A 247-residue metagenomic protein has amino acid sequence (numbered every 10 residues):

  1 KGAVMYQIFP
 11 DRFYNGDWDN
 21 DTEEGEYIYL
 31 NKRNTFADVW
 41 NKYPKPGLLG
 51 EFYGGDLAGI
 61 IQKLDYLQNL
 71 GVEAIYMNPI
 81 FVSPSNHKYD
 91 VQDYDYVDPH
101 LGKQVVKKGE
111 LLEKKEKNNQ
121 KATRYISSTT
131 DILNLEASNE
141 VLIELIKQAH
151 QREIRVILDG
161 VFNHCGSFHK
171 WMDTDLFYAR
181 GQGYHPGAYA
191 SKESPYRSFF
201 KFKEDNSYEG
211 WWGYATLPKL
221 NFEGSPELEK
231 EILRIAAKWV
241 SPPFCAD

Functional and structural regions predicted by a protein language model:
A3, D11-E73, I80-C245: Substrate-binding/active-site clefts of carbohydrate-active enzymes
